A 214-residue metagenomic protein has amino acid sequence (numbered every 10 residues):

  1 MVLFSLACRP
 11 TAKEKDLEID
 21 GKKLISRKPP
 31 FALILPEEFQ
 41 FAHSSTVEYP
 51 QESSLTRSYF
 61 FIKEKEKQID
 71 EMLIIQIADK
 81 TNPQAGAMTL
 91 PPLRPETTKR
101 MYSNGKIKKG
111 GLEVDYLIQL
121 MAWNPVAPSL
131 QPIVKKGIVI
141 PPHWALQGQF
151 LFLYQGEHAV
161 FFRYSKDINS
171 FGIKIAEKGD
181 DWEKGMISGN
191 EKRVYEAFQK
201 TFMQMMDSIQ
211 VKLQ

Functional and structural regions predicted by a protein language model:
F4-K65, F171-Q214: N-terminal targeting sequences that direct proteins away from the cytosol to non-cytosolic compartments
V47-M186: Conserved polar/disulfide-associated segments of primarily extracytoplasmic proteins
